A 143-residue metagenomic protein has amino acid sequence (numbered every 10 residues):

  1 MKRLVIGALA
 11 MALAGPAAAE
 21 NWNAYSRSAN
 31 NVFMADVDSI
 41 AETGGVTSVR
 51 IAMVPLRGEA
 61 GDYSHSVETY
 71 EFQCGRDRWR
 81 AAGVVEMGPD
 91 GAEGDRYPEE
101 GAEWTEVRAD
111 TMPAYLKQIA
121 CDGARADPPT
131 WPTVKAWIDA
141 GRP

Functional and structural regions predicted by a protein language model:
K2-A8: Sec-dependent signal peptide recognition, specifically the positively charged N-region followed immediately by
A8-A10, E59: Low-complexity, intrinsically disordered short segments enriched for Gly/Pro and polybasic residues
A10-A18: Hydrophobic h-region of N-terminal signal peptides that target proteins for export in Gram-negative bacteria
A17-V67, Q73-P143: N-terminal secretory-pathway/extracellular module detecting exported/lumenal segments and adjacent signal-anchor/first
